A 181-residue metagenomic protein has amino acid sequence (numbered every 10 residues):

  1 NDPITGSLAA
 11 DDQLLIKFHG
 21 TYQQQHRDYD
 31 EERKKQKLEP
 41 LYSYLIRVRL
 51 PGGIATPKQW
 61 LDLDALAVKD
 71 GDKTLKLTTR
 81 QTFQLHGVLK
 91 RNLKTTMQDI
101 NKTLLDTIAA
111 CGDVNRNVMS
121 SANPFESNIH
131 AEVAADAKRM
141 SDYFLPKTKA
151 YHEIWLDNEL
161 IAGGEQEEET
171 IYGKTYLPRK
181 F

Functional and structural regions predicted by a protein language model:
D2-G6, L14-I54, R116-P124: Short glycine-/aliphatic-rich beta-strand segments at the starts of folded cytosolic domains
S43-F181: Small-residue-enriched alpha-helical segments and adjacent helix-cap loops that form tight helix-helix packing
